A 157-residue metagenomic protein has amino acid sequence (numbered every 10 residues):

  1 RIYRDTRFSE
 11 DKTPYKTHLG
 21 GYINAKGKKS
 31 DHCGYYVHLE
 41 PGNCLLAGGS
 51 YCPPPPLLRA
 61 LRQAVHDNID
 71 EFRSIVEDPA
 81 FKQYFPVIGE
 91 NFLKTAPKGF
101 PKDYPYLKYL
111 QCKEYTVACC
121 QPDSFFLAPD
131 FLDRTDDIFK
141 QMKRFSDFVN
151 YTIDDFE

Functional and structural regions predicted by a protein language model:
R1-I2: Active-site acidic/histidine clusters and adjacent loop/turn architecture that either coordinate catalytic ions
D5-H66: Aromatic- and glycine-enriched beta-alpha-beta binding-site module
D5-R7, I23-N24, C52-P54, D78 (+2 more regions): Generic ordered-secondary-structure signal
S9, N68, F72, P79-Q83 (+3 more regions): Short secondary-structure junctions and interdomain/linker hinges
L39-G99: Compact, glycine/acidic-enriched structural inserts
V87-E157: Long, solvent-exposed, polar/charged low-complexity segments
